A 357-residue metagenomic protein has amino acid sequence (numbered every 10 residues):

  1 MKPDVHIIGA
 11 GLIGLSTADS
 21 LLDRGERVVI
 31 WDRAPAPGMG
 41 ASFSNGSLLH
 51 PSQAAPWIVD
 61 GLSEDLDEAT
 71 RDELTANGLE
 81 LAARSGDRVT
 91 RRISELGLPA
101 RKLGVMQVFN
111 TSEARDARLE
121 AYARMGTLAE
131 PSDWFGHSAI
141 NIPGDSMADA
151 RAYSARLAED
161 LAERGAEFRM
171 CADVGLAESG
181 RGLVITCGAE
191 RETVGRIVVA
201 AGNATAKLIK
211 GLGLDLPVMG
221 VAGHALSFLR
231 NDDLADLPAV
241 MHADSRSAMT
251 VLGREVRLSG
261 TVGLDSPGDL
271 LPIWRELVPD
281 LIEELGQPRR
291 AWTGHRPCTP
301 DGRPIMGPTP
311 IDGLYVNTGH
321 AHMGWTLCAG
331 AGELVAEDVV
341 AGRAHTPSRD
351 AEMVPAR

Functional and structural regions predicted by a protein language model:
P3-I30: N-terminal Rossmann-like FAD-binding beta1-loop-alpha1 element of flavoenzymes
I13, A36, A204: Conserved Rossmann-like nucleotide-cofactor binding loop
D23-F43: Glycine-rich FAD pyrophosphate-binding loop
A41, N45-Q53, W57-E68, A76 (+3 more regions): Active-site substrate-recognition segment that forms the wall of the catalytic cavity or substrate channel
L66-D160: Rossmann-like flavin
F135, A139-G188, E192: Helical element adjacent to the flavin cofactor pocket in flavoenzyme catalytic cores
G144, A150, D244, D280-R357: C-terminal catalytic lobe of FAD-dependent flavoproteins
